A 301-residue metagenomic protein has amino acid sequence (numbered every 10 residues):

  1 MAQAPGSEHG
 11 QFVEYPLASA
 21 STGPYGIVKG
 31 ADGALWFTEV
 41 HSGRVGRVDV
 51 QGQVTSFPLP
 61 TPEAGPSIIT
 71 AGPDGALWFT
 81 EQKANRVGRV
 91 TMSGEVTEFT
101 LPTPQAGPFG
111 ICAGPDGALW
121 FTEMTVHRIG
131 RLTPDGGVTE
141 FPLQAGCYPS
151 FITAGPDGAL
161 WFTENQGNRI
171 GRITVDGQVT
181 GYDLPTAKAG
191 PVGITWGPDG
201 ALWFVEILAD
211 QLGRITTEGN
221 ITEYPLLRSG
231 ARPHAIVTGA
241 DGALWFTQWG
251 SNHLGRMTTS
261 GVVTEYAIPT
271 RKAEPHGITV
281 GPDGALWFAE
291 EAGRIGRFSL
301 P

Functional and structural regions predicted by a protein language model:
Q3-A20: A short helix->beta-strand "capping" segment at the edge of beta-propeller domains
V13-L17, V54-L59, V96-L101, V138-P142 (+3 more regions): A short beta-strand motif characteristic of beta-propeller blades
A20-A31, P62-D74, P104-D116, Q144-D157 (+4 more regions): Beta-rich, blade/repeat-based domains predominating in secreted/periplasmic proteins but also intracellular
F37-H41, L77-K83, L119-T125, L160-Q166 (+3 more regions): Conserved beta-strand positions in repeat-built beta-propeller and related beta-rich domains
R44-G46, N85-G88, H127-G130, N168-G171 (+3 more regions): A short loop-to-beta-strand structural motif that recurs across blades of beta-propeller domains
V48-Q53, V90-E95, L132-G137, I173-Q178 (+3 more regions): Short loop/turn segments that connect beta-strands within beta-propeller blades
H234-V237, F246-H253: Loop/turn-rich, solvent-exposed surfaces of beta-rich toroidal or solenoidal domains
